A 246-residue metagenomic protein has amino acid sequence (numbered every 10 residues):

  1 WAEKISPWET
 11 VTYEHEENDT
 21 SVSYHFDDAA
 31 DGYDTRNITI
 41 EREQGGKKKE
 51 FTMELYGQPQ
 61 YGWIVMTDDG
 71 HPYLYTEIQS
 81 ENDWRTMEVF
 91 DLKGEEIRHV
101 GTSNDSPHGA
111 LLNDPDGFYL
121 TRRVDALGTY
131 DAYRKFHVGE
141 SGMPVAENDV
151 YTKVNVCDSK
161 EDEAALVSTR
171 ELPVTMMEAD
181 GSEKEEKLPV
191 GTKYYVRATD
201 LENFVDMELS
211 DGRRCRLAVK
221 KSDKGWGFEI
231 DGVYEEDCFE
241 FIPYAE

Functional and structural regions predicted by a protein language model:
W1-P59, E246: Terminal domain-start segments
V11-H25, M66-I78, P115-R122: Acidic/hydrophobic-patterned starts of short beta strands in beta-sheet-rich repeat architectures
T12-H15, G57-D68, N104-P115, F136-H137 (+1 more regions): Short, exposed beta-strand/loop patches in secreted or surface proteins that constitute
T35-T102: Short N-terminal edge-element motif at the start of the domain
P72-D91, E96-E178: Short aromatic loop motif centered on NTY/YTY
N155-R213, Y234-E246: Beta-loop motif signature
P189, D223-F228: Preference for solvent-exposed, low-hydrophobicity sequence contexts
D211-G225: A short macromolecule-binding patch
